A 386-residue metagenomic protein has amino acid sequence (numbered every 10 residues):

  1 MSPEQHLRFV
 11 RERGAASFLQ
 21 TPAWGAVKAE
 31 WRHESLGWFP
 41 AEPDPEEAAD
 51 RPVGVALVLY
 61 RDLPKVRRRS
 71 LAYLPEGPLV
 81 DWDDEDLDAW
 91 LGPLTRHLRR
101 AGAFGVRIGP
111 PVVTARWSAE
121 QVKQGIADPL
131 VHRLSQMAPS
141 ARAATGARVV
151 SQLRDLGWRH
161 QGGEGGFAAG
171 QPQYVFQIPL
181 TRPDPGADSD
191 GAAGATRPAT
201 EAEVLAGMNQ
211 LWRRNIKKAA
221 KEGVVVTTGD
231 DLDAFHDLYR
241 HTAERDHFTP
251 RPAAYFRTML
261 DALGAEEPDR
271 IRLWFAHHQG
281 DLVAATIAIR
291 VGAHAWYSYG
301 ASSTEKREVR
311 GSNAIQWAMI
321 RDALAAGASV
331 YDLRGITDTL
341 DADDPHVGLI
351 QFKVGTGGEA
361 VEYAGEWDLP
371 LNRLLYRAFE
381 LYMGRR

Functional and structural regions predicted by a protein language model:
M1-R67, V112-A115, E120, A141-G146 (+1 more regions): A conserved beta-strand-loop-helix scaffold within acyl/acetyltransferase catalytic domains
P40, E47-P52, Y60, R69-A119: Glycine-rich, N-terminal phosphate-binding loop and its surrounding beta-alpha-beta segment
V66, V113, W117-P185, A192 (+1 more regions): Active-site/acyl-donor-binding loops of N-acyltransferases
A72-L74, V106, Y174-F176, A295 (+1 more regions): Hydrophobic faces of well-ordered beta-strands that scaffold small-molecule active sites in alpha/beta enzyme cores
P75-D84, L134-S140, E305-R307, G311: The substrate-binding groove and active-site-proximal loops of carbohydrate-active enzymes, especially glycoside
L87, L91, W212, F256 (+1 more regions): Aromatic/hydrophobic pocket-lining residues that form the small-molecule binding cavity in soluble enzyme cores
G92-P93, M259-A378: Aromatic (often tryptophan-rich) hydrophobic motifs at membrane interfaces
F104-P111, V225-T228, V330-L333: A structural signal for short, well-ordered beta-strand segments and their strand-loop junctions that often border
